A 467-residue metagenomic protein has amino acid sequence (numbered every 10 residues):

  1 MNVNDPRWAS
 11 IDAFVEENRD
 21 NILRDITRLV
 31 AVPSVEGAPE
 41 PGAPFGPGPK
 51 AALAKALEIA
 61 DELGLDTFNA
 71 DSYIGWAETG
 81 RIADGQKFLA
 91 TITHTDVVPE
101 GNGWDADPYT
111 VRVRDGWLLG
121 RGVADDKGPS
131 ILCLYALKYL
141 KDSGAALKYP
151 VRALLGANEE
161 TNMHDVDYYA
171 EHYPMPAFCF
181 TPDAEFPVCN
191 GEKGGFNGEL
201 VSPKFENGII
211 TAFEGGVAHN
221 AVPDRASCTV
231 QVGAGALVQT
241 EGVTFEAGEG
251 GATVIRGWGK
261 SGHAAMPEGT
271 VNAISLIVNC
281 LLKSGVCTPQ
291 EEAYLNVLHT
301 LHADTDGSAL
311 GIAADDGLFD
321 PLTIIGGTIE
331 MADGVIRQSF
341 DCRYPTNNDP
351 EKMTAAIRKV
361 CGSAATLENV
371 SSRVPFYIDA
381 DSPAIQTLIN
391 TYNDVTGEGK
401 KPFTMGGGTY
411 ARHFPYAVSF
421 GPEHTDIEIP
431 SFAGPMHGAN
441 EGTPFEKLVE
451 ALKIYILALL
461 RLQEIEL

Functional and structural regions predicted by a protein language model:
N2-R121, S143-L147: Acidic/His- and Gly-rich active-site-bordering loop/insert found across diverse amide/peptide-bond hydrolases
F14, N390-Y392, E398-I465: Zn-dependent metallopeptidase/amidohydrolase metal-coordination segment
D66-A70, F245-E249, G326, E368 (+1 more regions): Short beta-strand
G85-L155, T161, P174, A433-K447: Active-site metal-coordination/substrate-binding segment of hydrolases, especially metallo-dependent peptidases
T95-V97, V151-N162, P182-P187, V217 (+1 more regions): Acidic, glycine-rich active-site loops and adjacent beta-strand->loop/helix elements that engage anionic groups
Y135-D142, V278-G285, L457-L460: Short glycine/serine- and small hydrophobic-enriched flexible loop segments
E160, V166-T346: Midchain, well-structured core segments that form catalytic/ion-binding scaffolds
M331, I336-G407: Substrate-recognition/cap regions that form aromatic- and gly/pro-loop-enriched pockets for small-molecule ligands
